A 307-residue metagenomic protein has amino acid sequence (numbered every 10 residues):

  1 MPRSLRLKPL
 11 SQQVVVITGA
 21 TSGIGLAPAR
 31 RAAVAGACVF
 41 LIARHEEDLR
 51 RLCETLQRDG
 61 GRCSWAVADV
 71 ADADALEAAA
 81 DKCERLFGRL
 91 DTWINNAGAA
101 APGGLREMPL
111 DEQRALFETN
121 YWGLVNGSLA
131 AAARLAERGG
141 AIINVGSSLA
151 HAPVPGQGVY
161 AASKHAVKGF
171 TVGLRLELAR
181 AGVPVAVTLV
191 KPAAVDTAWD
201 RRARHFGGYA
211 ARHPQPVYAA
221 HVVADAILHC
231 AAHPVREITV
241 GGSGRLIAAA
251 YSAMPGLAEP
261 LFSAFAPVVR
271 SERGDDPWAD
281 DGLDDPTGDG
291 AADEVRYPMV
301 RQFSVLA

Functional and structural regions predicted by a protein language model:
V14, T21-S22: Conserved glycine-rich cofactor-binding loop
A37-R51: Conserved glycine-rich Rossmann-like NAD(P)H-binding loop of the short-chain dehydrogenase/reductase
V67-A78, L110: The beta1-alpha1 cofactor-binding region of Rossmann-like NAD(H)/NADP(H)-dependent oxidoreductases
G104-L105, E112-R114: Substrate-binding pocket helix/loop in short-chain dehydrogenase/reductase
S128, S163: Active-site helix of classical SDR
S147: Residue(s) in the substrate-gating loop at a strand-loop-helix junction that position the organic substrate next
R180-R273: SDR active-site lid
